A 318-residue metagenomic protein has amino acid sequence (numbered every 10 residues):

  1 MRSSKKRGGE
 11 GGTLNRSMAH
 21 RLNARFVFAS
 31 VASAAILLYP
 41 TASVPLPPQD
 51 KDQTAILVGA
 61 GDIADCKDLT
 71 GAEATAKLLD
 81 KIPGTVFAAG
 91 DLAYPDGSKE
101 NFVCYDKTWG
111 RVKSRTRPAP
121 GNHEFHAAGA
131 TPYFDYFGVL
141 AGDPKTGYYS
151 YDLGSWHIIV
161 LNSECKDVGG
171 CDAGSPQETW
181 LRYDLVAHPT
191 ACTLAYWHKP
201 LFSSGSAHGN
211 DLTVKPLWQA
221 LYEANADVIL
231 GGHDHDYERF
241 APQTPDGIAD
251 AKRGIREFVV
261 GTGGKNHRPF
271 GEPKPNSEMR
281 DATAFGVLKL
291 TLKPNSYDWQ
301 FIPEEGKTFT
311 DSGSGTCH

Functional and structural regions predicted by a protein language model:
M1-L22: N-terminal secretory signal peptides that target proteins for export/translocation
F28-Y39: Bacterial N-terminal signal peptides
V44-V103, G174-P176, S203-S204: N-terminal active-site segment of His-dependent metallophosphoesterases
L57-G59, V86-A88, P118-A119, A195 (+1 more regions): Residue-level marker for buried hydrophobic side chains located in beta-strands that build the well-ordered beta-sheet
D62, G90-D91, G121-N122, L161 (+2 more regions): Active-site glycine-centered loops adjacent to acidic/histidine catalytic or metal-binding residues that shape
D80, K99-T193, H208-V228, H235-K289 (+1 more regions): Extended active-site neighborhood of metal-dependent phosphoesterases/phosphodiesterases
A88, V160, Y297-F301: Short hydrophobic/aromatic-rich beta-strand segments that constitute the beta-sheet cores of beta-sandwich/beta-barrel
W299-T310: Short, solvent-exposed aromatic-acidic interface loops
